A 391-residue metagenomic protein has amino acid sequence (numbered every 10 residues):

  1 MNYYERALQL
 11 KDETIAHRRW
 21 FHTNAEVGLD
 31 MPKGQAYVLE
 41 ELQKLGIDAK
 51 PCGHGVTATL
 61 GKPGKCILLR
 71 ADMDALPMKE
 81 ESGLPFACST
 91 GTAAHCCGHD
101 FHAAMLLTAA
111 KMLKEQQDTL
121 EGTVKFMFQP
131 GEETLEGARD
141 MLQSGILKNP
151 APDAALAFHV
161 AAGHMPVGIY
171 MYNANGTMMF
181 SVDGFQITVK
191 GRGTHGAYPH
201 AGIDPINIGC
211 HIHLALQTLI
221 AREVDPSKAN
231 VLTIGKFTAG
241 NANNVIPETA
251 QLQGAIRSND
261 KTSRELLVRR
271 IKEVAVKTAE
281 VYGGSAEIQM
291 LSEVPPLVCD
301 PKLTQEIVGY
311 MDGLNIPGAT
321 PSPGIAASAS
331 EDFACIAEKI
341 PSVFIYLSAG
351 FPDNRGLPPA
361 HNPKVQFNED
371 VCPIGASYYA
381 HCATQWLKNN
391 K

Functional and structural regions predicted by a protein language model:
N2-H95, D100, A104-E121: Acidic/His- and Gly-rich active-site-bordering loop/insert found across diverse amide/peptide-bond hydrolases
F21, L69, H99, F126 (+7 more regions): Divalent metal-coordination and catalytic microenvironments
E26, D72-D74, G131-E133, A161 (+3 more regions): Active-site beta-loop-alpha junctions enriched in small/polar residues
V56, L76-M78, L84-A94, F101 (+2 more regions): Histidine/acidic-residue-rich, glycine-tolerant segments that coordinate divalent metal ions
K65-L68, V124-K125, P152-L156, A319 (+1 more regions): Structural motif
L68-R70, K79, F185-I187, F344-A349: Non-cysteine beta-strand/loop elements that form the S-adenosyl-L-methionine
N207-K391: Metal-dependent amide/peptide-bond hydrolase catalytic core, centered on the "pita-bread" metallohydrolase fold
